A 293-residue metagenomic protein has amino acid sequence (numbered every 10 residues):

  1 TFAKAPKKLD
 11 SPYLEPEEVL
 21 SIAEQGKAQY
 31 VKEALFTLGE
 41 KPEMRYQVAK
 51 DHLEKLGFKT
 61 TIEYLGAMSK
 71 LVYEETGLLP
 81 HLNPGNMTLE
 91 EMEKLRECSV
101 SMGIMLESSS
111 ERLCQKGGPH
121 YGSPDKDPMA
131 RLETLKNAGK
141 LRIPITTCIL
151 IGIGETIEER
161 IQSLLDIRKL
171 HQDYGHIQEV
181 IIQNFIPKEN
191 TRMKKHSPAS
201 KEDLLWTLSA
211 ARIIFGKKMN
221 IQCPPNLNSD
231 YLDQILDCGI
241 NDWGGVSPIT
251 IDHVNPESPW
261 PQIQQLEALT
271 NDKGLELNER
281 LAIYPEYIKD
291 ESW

Functional and structural regions predicted by a protein language model:
K4-Q172: Conserved Radical SAM active-site core
L20, K27, E74-T76, I161-W293: Auxiliary Fe-S-binding modules of radical SAM enzymes
